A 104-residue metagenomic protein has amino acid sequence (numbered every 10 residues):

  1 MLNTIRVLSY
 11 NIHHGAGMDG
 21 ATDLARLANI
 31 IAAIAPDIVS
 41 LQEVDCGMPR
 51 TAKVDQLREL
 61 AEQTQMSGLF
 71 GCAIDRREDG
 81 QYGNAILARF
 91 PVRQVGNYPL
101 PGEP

Functional and structural regions predicted by a protein language model:
M1-M66, F70-Y82: N-terminal, active-site-proximal structural segment of metallo-dependent hydrolase catalytic domains
S9, N84-I86, N97: Conserved hydrophobic/aromatic beta-strand scaffold that supports enzyme active sites
G80-F90: Short secondary-structure transition/capping segments
F90-P104: Active-site catalytic loop in hydrolytic enzyme cores
